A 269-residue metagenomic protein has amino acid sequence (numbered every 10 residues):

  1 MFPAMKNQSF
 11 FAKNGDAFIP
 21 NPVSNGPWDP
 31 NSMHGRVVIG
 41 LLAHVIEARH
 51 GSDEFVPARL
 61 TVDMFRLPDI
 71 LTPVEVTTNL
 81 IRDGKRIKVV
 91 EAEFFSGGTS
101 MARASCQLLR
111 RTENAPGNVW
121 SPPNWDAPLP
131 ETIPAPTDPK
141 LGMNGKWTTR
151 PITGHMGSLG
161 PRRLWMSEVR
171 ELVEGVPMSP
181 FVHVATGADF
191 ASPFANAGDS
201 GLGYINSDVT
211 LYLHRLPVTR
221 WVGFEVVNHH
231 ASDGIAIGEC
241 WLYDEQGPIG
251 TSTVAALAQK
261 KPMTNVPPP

Functional and structural regions predicted by a protein language model:
M1-P269: Terminal targeting signals and extreme-terminal segments of soluble enzymes
